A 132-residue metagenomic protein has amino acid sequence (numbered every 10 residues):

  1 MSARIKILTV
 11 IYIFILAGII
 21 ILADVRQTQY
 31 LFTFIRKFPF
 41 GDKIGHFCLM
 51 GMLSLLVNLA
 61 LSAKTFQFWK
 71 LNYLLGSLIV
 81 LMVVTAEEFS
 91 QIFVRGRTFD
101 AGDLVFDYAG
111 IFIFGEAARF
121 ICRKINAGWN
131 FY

Functional and structural regions predicted by a protein language model:
M1-A60, G76: "…centered on the first transmembrane helix and the immediately adjacent amphipathic helix/loop
I21, M82-T85, I121: Hydrophobic membrane-targeting signal helices
F32-T33, V84-A109: Interfacial helix-loop-helix junctions of multi-pass membrane proteins
P39-I44, W69, Y73, R97-L104: Hydrophobic, aromatic-rich alpha-helical transmembrane segments and their membrane-interface anchor motifs
I44, C48, L78-M82, A86 (+3 more regions): Hydrophobic residues within alpha-helical transmembrane segments of multi-pass solute transporters/permease subunits
C48-K64, A109-I125: Membrane-interfacial alpha-helical segments at the cytosolic side of multi-pass membrane proteins
T65-L78, Y132: Internal alpha-helical transmembrane segments of multi-pass membrane proteins
I125-Y132: Short, charged juxtamembrane terminal tails flanking transmembrane helices
